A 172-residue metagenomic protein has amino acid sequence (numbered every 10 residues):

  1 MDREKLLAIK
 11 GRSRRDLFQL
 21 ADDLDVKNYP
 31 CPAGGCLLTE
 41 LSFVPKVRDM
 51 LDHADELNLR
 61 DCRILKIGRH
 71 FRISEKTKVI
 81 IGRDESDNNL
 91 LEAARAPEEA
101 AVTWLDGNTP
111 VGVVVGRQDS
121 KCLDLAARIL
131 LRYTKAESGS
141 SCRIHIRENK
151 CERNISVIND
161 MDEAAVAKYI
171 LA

Functional and structural regions predicted by a protein language model:
M1-S120, L130-S138: Nucleotide-activated chemistry modules centered on ATP-dependent adenylation/adenylyltransferase
R117, K121-A172: Generic C-terminus detector
